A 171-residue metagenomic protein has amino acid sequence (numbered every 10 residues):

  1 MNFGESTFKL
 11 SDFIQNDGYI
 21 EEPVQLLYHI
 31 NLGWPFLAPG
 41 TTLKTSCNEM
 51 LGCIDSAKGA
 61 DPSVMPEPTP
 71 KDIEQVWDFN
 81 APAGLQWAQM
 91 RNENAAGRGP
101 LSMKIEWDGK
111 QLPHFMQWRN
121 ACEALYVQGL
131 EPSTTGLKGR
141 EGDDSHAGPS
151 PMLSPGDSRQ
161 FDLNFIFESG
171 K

Functional and structural regions predicted by a protein language model:
M1-I30: Acidic, contiguous internal or C-terminal segments within carbohydrate-active enzymes that form a structured patch used
F3, A81-A83, S154: Surface-exposed coil/turn segments at beta-strand junctions on protein surfaces, enriched
E5-T7, W87, L125-V127: A generic structural signal for beta-strand entry/edge sites
F13-G18, N92-N94, F167: Asparagine-centered strand-capping/turn motif at beta-strand->loop junctions
D17-Y19, G33-P35, E168-G170: Short coil/turn motifs at secondary-structure junctions
E21, N31-G109: Active-site/ligand-binding surface loops and adjacent short beta/alpha elements that line catalytic pockets across
R98-K171: Active-site pocket scaffolds in enzymes
